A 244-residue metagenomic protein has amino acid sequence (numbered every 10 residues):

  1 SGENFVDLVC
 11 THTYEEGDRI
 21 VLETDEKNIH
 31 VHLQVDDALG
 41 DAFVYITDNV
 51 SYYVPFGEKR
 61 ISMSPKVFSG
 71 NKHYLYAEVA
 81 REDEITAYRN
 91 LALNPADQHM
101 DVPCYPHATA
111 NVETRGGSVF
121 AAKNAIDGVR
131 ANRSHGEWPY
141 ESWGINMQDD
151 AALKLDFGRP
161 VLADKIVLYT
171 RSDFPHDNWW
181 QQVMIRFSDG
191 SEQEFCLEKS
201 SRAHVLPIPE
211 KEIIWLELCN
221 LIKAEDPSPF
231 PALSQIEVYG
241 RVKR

Functional and structural regions predicted by a protein language model:
S1-R19, H30, V35-A152, D156 (+1 more regions): Disordered, acidic Ser/Thr/Pro-rich linker "stalks" and the adjacent N-terminal cap of the next globular domain
H12, L153-L162, I208-E212: Extracellular and analogous surface-interaction loops
R19-L22, K165-I166, L218: Hydrophobic beta-strand segments within beta-rich accessory/binding domains
D25, E78, N111-E113, K123 (+4 more regions): Structured loops at beta-to-helix junctions and adjacent beta-edge loops in soluble globular domains
K27, E58, W138, E210-E212 (+1 more regions): Interface-prone segments of viral and bacterial extracellular assemblies
M147-A152, D173-R244: Trp- and acidic/polar-enriched beta-sheet ligand-binding modules for extracellular glycan and matrix recognition
V161-P175: A short beta-strand element within beta-rich, extracytoplasmic domains of secreted/secretory-pathway proteins
